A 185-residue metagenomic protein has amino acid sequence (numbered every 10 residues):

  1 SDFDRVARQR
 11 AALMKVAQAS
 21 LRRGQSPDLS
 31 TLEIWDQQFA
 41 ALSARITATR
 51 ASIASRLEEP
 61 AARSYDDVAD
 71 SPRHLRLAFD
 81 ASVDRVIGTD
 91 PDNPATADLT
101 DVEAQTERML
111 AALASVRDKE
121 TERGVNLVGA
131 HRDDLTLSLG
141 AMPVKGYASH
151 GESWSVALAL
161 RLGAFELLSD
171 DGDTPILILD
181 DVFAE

Functional and structural regions predicted by a protein language model:
S1-M14, D180: Extended, charged alpha-helical "arm/stalk" segments used for dimerization and assembly in large NTPase-driven machines
V16-A17, R22-I178, A184-E185: Conserved NTPase motor "head" modules and their coupling/switch loops across ABC/AAA+ ATPases, GTPases, and GHKL ATPases
